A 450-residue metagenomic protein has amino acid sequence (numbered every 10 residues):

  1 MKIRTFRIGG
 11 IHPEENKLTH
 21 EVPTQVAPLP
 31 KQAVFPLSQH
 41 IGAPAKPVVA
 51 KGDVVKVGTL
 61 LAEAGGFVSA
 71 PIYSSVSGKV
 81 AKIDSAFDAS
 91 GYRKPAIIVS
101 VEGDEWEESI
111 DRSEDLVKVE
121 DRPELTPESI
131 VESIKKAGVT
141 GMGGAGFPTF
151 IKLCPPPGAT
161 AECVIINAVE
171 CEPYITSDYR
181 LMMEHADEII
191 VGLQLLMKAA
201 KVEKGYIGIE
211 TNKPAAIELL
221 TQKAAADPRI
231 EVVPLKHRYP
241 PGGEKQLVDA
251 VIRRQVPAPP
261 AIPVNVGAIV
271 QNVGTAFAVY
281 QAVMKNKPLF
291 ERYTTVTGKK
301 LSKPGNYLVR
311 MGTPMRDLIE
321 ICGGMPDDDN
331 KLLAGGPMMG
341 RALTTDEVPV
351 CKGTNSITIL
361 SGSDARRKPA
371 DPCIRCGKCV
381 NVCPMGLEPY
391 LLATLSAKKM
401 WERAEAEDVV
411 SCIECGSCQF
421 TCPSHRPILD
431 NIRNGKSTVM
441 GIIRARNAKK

Functional and structural regions predicted by a protein language model:
M1-V48: N-terminal, Lys/Arg-enriched amphipathic/low-complexity engagement segments that precede the first folded domain
A50-E63, K82: Short, well-structured beta-strand-loop connectors
G78-V80: Conserved hydrophobic positions within beta-strands
F87-F147, G158, P214, E231: Acidic low-complexity segments
V164-D178, K300: Gly-rich Lys/Arg/Thr-decorated short loops/hinges at beta-loop-alpha junctions or inter-strand turns that position
M183-A199: Histidine-anchored nucleotide/phosphate-binding helix
E203-M315, I321-P326, G336: Hydrophobic alpha-helical positions that pack around
T354-A370, V380, P384-K450: Ferredoxin-type iron-sulfur electron-transfer modules in oxidoreductases and energy-metabolism complexes
